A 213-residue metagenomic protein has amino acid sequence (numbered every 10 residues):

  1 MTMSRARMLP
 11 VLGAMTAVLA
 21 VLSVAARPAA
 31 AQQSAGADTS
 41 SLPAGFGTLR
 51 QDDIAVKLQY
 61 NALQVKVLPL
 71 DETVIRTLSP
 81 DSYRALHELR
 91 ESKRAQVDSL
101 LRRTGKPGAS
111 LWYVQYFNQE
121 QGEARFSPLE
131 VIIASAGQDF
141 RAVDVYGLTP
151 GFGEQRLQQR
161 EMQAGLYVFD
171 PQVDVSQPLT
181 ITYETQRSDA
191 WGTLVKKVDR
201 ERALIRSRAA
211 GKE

Functional and structural regions predicted by a protein language model:
T2-M15: Bacterial N-terminal signal peptides that target proteins for export
G13-L19, R102, Q155: Generic detector of short alpha-helix boundary/capping microenvironments and adjacent low-complexity segments
L19-P28: C-terminal segment of classical bacterial N-terminal signal peptides
A31-E213: Conserved functional micro-motifs across diverse proteins
